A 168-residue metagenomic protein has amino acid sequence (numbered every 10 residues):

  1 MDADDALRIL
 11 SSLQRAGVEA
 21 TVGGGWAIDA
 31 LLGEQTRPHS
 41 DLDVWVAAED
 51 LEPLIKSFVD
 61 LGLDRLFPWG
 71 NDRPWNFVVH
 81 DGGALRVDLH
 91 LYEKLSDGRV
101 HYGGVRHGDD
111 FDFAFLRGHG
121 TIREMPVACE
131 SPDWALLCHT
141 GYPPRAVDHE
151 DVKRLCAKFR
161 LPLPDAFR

Functional and structural regions predicted by a protein language model:
M1-R168: Compositionally biased terminal segments of proteins
